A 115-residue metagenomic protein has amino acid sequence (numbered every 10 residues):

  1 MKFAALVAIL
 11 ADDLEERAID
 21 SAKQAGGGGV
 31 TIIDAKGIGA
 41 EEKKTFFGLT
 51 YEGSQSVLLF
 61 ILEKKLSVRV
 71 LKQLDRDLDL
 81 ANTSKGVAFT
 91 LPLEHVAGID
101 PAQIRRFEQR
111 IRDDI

Functional and structural regions predicted by a protein language model:
M1-I115: Positively charged, small/polar-rich N-terminal and surface patches that mediate targeting and assembly and bind
